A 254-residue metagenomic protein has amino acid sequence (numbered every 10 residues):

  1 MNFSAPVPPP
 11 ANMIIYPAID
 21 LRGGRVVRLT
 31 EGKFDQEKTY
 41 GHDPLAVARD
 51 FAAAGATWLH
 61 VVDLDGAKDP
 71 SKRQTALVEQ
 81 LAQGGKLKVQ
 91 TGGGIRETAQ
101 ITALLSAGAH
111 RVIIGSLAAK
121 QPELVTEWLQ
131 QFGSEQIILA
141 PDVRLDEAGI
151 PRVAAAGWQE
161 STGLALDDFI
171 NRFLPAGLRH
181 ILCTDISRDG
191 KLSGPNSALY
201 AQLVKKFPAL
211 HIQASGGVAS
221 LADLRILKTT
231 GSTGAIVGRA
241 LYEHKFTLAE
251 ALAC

Functional and structural regions predicted by a protein language model:
N12-I14, Q83-T91, S134-I138, I150-W158 (+1 more regions): Short beta-strand/loop segments at the ligand-binding rim of alpha/beta enzyme cores
D20, F51, L59, L104 (+4 more regions): Conserved, mostly hydrophobic/aromatic
E31-D35, A109-R188: Conserved anion-binding
W58-A76, S116, L182-S193: Glycine-rich, proline-tolerant flexible connector loops at the mouths of alpha/beta enzymes
D65, R73-F132: Glycine/small-residue-rich loop that forms an oxyanion/phosphate-binding "nest" at active or ligand-binding sites
K72-E79, T162-D167, S193-A201: Charged helix-capping and loop-helix junction motifs
G85, V89-V112, A198-G234: Catalytic cores of alpha/beta
L124-F132, K228-T229, G234-C254: C-terminal helical cap(s) of enzyme catalytic domains, especially alpha/beta-barrels
